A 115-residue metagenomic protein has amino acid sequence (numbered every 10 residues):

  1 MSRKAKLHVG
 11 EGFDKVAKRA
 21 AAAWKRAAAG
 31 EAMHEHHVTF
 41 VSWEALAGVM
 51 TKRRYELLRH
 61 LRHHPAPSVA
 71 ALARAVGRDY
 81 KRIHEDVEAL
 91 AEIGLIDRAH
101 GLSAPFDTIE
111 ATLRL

Functional and structural regions predicted by a protein language model:
M1-A28: General nucleic-acid-binding
A28-Y55: Short alpha-helical segments that sit at the start of domains
E44-R53, S68, G101-L115: Short, cationic-aromatic polyanion-contact patches
L57-R59: Hydrophobic residues on short alpha-helical segments
V69-V76: A short acidic, leucine-rich amphipathic alpha-helix
L72, I83, V87-I93: Basic amphipathic alpha-helical segments that dock to polyanions
A91-G101: A short, conserved structural fragment
